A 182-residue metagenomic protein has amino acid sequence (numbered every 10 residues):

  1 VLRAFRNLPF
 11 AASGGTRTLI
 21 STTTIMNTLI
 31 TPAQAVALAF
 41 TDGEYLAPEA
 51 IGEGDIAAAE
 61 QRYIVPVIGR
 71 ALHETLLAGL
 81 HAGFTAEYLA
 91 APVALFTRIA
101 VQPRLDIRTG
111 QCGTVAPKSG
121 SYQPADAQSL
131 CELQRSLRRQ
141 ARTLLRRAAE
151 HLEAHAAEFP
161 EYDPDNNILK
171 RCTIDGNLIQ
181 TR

Functional and structural regions predicted by a protein language model:
V1-A90, R104-C112, A116-P117, Q123-A125 (+2 more regions): Conserved short "hinge" loops at termini or chain/domain junctions
V93: Catalytic-loop motifs flanking and including active-site residues across diverse enzymes
L133-R135: Low-complexity, flexible helical/coil segments
